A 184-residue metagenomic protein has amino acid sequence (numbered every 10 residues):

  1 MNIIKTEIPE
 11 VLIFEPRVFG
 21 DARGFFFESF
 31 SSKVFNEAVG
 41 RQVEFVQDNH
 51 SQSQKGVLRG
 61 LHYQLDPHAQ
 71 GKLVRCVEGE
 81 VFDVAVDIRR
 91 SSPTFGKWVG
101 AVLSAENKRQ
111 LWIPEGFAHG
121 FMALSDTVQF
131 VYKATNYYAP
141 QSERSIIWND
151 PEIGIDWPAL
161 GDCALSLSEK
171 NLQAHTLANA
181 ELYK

Functional and structural regions predicted by a protein language model:
M1-E106, S125-T127, Y132-K184: Non-catalytic, conserved peripheral segments adjacent to functional cores
L103-S125: Conserved metal-binding segment of the jelly-roll/cupin
